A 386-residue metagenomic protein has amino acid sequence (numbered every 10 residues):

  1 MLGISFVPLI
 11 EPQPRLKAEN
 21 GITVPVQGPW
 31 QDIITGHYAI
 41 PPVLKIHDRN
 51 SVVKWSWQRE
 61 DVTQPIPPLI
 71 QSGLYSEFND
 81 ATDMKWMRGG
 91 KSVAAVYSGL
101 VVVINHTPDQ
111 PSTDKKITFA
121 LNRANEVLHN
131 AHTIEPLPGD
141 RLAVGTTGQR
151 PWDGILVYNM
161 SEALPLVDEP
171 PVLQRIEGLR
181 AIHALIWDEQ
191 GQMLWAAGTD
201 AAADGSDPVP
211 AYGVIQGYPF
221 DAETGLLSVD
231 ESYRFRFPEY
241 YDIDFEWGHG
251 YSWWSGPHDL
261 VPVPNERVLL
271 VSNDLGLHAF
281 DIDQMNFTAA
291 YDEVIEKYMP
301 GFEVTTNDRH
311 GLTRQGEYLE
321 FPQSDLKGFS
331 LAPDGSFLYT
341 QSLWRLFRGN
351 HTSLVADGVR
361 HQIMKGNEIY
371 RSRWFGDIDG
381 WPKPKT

Functional and structural regions predicted by a protein language model:
I40-I46, G99-H106, R150-Y158, A203-P219 (+2 more regions): Structural motif
R49-V53, N105-S112, N159-L166, Y218-V229 (+1 more regions): Short loop/turn segments immediately following beta-strands, especially the blade-tip and inter-blade linker loops
R59, S72-S76, L121-V127, Q174-L179 (+2 more regions): Surface loop/turn motifs at the tips and blade-to-blade linkers of beta-strand repeat domains
D80, N130, P151, A181 (+1 more regions): Beta-rich catalytic cores
D83, T133, A184, D259 (+3 more regions): Conserved beta-strand position repeated once per blade in WD40 beta-propeller domains
M87-G89, P136-G139, E189-G191, V263-N265: Residue-level detector of Asp-centered blade-edge/turn motifs that repeat once per structural unit in beta-propeller
S92-V93, L142, L194, V268-L269 (+1 more regions): Hydrophobic beta-strand positions that form the internal "hydrophobic ladder" of WD40/Gbeta-like beta-propeller blades
Y251-R348: Loop/turn-rich, solvent-exposed surfaces of beta-rich toroidal or solenoidal domains
